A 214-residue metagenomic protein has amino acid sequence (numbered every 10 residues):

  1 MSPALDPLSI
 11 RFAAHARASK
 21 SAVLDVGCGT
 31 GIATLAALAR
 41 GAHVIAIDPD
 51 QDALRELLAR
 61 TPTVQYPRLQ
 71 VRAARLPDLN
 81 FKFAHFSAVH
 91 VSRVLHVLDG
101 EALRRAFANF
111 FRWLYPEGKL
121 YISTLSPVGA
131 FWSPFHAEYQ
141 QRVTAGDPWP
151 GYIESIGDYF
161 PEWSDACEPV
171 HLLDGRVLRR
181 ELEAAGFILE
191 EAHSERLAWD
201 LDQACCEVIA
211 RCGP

Functional and structural regions predicted by a protein language model:
M1-S21, G29-R68, R72-N80, Y121-P214: Class I (Rossmann-like) S-adenosyl-L-methionine-dependent methyltransferase catalytic domain, capturing the SAM-binding
V26: Conserved beta-strand/loop positions that form the S-adenosyl-L-methionine
H90: A conserved beta-strand element that flanks and buttresses the S-adenosyl-L-methionine
R93-V94: Short catalytic micro-motifs in class I SAM-dependent methyltransferases
R104-P116: A short glycine-rich, Lys/Arg-flanked "PGG" loop and its adjoining helix->strand segment in the class I
